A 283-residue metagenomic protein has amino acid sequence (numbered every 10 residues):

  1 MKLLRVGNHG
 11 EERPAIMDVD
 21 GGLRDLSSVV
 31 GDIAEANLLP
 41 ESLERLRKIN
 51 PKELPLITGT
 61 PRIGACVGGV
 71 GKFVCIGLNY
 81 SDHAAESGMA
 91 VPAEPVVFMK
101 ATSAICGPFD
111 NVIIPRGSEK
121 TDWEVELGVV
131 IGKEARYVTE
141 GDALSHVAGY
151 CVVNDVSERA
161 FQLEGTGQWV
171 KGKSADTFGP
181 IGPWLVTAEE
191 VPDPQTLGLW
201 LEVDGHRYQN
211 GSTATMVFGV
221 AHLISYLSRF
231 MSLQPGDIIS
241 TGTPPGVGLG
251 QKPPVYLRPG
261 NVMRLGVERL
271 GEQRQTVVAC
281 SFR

Functional and structural regions predicted by a protein language model:
M1-P95, R264, S281-R283: N-terminal non-catalytic cap/leader segment that marks the start of a structured domain
R5, H9-G10, R47, L56-T58 (+5 more regions): Catalytic-pocket segment enriched in acidic/His residues
R5, K100-T102, F109, R116 (+5 more regions): Short, structured patches in soluble enzyme cores that scaffold and shape functional sites
A90-P108, T121-W123, R258-R269: Structural signature of FAD isoalloxazine-binding scaffolds in flavoprotein oxidoreductases
V96-P115, A135-R136, T177-V186, P244-G248: Short catalytic-site patches enriched in acidic/histidine residues that coordinate or position cofactors/metals
A135-V138, E190-P192: Short helix-loop capping/hinge motifs at secondary-structure junctions, enriched in acidic/polar residues
R136-Y150: N-terminal accessory regions of nucleic-acid-interacting proteins
